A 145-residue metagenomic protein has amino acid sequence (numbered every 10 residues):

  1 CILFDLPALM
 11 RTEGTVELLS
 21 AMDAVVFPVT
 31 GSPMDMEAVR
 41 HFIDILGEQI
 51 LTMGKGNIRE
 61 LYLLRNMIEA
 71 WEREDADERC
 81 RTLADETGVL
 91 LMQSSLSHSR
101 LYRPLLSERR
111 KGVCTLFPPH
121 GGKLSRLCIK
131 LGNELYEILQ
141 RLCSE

Functional and structural regions predicted by a protein language model:
C1-T15: Switch II (G3) loop of P-loop NTPases
F4, F27, L63-R65: Structural beta-sheet core signal
L9-T12, P33-D35, Q49, W71: Catalytic P-loop NTPase motifs of RecA-like helicase/translocase cores
E13-P33: Inter-motif core of Ras-like GTPase G domains
E37-L61, A76-R81: Anionic-ligand binding region
M67-V113: Beta-strand-loop-alpha "switch" segments that mediate conformational coupling across diverse proteins
P104-G132: C-terminal boundary of histidine-terminating zinc-finger modules
